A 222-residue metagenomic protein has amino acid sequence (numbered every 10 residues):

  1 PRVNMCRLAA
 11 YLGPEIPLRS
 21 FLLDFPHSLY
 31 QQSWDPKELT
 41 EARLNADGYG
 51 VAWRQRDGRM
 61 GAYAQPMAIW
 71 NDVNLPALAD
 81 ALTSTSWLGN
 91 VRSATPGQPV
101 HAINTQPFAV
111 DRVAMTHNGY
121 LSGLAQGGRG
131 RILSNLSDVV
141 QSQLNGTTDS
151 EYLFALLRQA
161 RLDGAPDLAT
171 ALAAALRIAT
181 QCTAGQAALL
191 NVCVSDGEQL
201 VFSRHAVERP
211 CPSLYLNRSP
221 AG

Functional and structural regions predicted by a protein language model:
R2-M67: Extreme N-terminus nucleophile/cap motif
R2-N4, N45-Y49, L82-S84, G89 (+3 more regions): Short, basic and Ser/Thr-rich N-terminal targeting/leader segments
C6, V51, T105-L121, R177-G222: Conserved catalytic micro-motifs used in adenylation/nucleotidyl-transfer and phosphoryl/amide- and methyl-transfer
R19-S20, G61-A62, G97-P99, L124-Q126 (+2 more regions): Short helix/loop capping segments that flank catalytic or ligand/cofactor-binding pockets
S33-P36, P66-L78, G89-D111, N135-D138: Short acidic (Asp/Glu) patches
G48-T85, G89-V91, R204-E208: Structured interaction and signal-relay segments at domain junctions
D72-L75, S134, C211-R218: A short, polar/proline- and glycine-enriched secondary-structure boundary/capping micro-motif
S122-D196: Short histidine
